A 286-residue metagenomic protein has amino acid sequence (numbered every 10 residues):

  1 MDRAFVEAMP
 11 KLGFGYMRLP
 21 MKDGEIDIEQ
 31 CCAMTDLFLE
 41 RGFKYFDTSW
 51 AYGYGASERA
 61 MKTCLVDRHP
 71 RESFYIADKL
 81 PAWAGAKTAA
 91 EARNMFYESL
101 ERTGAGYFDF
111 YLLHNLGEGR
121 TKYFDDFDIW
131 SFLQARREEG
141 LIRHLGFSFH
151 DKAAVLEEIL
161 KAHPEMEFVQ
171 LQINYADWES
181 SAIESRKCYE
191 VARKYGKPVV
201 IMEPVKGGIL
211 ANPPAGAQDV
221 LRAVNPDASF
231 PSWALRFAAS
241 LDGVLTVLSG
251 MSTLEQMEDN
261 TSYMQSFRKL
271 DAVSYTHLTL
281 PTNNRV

Functional and structural regions predicted by a protein language model:
M1-F74, G106, F132-E138: N-terminal binding-site loop/beta-alpha segment at the start of enzyme catalytic domains that lines or forms
G13, Y45-D47, D109-L112, G146 (+2 more regions): Conserved beta-strand positions in the central sheet of alpha/beta enzyme cores
F14, F46, M61, I76 (+5 more regions): Conserved, mostly hydrophobic/aromatic
M17-I28, L80-A90, V220-N225: Active-site mouth loops of central-metabolism enzymes
I26-F38, T88-R102, K152-I159, P231-A234: Short, acidic/polar
Q30, Y54, L116-L278: Beta/alpha (TIM)-barrel catalytic core signal, keyed to glycine-rich beta->alpha loops juxtaposed to Asp/Glu that bind
T103-G119: Active-site groove signature of glycoside hydrolases
H277-V286: Single conserved hydrophobic/aromatic residue that forms the stacking wall/gate of nucleotide- or nucleobase-binding
